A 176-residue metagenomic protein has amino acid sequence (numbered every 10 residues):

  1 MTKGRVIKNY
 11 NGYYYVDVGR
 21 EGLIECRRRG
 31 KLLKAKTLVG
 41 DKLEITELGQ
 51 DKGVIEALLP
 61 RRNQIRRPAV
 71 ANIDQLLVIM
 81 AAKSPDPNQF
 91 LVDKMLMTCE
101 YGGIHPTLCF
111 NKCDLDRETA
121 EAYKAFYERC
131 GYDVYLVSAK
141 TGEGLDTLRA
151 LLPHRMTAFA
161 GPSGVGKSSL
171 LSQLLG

Functional and structural regions predicted by a protein language model:
M1-Q89: N-terminal accessory targeting/assembly segments
I65-A69, M97, T147-L148: Short, flexible, glycine/charge-rich loop motifs used to bind or transfer phosphoryl groups or to couple energy/partner
D74-M80, Y101-C113, G131-V137: Conserved beta-strand/loop subsegment of P-loop NTPase cores
P85, K167-S168: Short glycine-rich, flexible loops that bind phosphorylated cofactors or substrates
N88-L91, T119-A120: Residues at alpha-helix caps and immediate loop-helix transition turns in enzyme cores, especially N- and C-cap
F90-E100: Histidine-anchored nucleotide/phosphate-binding helix
K112-V165, L171: Canonical P-loop GTPase G-domain recognition
L174-G176: Short, intrinsically disordered, charge-balanced linker/junction segments flanking boundaries in proteins
